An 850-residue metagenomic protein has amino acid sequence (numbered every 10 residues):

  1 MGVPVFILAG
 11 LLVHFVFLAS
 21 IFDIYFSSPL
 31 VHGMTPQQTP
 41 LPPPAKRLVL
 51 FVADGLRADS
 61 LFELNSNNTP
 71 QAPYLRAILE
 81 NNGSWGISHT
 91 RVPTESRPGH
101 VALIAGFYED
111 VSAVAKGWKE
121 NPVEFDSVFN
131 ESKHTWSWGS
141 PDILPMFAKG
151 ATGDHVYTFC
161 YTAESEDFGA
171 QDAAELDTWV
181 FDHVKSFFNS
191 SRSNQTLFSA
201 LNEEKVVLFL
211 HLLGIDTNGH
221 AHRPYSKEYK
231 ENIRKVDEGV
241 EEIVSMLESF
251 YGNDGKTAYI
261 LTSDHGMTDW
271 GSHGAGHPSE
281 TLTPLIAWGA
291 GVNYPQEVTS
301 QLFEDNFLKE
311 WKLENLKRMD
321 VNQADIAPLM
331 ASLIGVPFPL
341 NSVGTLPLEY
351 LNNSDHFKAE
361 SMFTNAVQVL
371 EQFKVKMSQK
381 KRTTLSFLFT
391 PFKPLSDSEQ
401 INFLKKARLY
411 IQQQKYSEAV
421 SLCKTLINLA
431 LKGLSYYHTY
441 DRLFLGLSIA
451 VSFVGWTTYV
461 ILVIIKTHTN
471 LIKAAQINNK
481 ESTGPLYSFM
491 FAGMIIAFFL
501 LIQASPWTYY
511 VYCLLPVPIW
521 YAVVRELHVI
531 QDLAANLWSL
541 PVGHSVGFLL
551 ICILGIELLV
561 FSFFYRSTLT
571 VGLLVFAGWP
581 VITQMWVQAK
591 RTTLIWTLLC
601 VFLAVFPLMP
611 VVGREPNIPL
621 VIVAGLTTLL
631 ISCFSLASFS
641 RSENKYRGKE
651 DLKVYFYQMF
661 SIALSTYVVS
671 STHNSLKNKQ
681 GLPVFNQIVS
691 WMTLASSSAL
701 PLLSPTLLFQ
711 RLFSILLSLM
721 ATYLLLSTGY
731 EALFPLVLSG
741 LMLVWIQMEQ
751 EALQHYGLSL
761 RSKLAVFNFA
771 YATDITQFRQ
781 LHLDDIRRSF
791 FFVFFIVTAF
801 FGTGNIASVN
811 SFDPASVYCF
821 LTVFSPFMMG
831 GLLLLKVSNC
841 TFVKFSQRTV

Functional and structural regions predicted by a protein language model:
P4-Y25, Y440-V850: Alpha-helical transmembrane segments of integral membrane proteins
V5-S20, S27, P44-L50, R57-V206 (+2 more regions): Active-site-proximal alpha/beta segments of enzymes that process anionic O-linked groups
F6, P36, P40-P43, A174-L201 (+2 more regions): A long, amphipathic alpha-helix that forms part of the scaffold/cap immediately adjacent to metal-dependent active
I24-K46: Membrane/wall-proximal cationic-aromatic binding patches
L64, H220-Y225, E297-V298: Short acidic, glycine/proline-rich loop/turn micro-motifs
R91, G117-P122, K227-R234, N253 (+2 more regions): A short beta-strand-to-alpha-helix junction
V111, L346-K405, I411-T439, V451: Phosphate/adenylate-binding glycine loop and adjacent helical scaffold
N253-K256, L261-E304, W311, N315: Histidine-centered active-site microenvironments of extracellular/periplasmic hydrolases and transferases
